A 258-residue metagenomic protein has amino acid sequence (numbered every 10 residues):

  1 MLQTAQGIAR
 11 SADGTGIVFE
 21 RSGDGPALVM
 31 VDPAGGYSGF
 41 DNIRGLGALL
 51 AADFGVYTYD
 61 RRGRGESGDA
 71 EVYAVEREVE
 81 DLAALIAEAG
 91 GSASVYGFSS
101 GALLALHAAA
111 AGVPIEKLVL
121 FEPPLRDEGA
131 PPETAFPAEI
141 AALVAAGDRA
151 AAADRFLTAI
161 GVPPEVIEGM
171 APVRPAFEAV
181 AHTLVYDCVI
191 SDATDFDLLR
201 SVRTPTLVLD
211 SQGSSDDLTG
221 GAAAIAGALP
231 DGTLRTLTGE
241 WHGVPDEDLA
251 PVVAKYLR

Functional and structural regions predicted by a protein language model:
L2, I8-G68: Conserved HGGG/HGGXW glycine-rich cap/lid loop of the alpha/beta-hydrolase fold
F40, R44, E88, T219-A223: Short, surface-exposed alpha-helical segments at coil->helix boundaries
A48, Y57-S94: Active-site loop/oxyanion-hole signature of alpha/beta-hydrolase fold enzymes
R61-R64, P123, L237-G239: Active-site loop/turn elements of alpha/beta-hydrolase fold enzymes, especially the short glycine-/histidine-rich
G91-G129: Conserved hydrolase catalytic core segment
P123-P172, D187: Helix-rich cap/lid subdomain of alpha/beta-hydrolase
P172-G227, T236-T238, G243-D246: Conserved serine/cysteine hydrolase catalytic core
W241-L257: Post-His helix in hydrolase/transferase enzymes
